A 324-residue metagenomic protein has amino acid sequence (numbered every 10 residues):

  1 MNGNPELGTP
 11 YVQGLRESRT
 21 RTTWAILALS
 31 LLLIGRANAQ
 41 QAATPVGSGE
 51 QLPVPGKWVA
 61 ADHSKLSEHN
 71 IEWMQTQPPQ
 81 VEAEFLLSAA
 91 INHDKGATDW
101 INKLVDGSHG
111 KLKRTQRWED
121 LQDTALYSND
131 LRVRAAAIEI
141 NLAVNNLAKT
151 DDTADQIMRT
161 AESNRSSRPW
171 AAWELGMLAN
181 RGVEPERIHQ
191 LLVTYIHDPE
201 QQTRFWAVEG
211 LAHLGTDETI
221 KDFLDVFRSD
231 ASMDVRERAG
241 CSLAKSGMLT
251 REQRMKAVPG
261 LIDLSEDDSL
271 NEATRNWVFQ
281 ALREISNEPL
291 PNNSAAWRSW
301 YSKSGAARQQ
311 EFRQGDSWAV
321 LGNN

Functional and structural regions predicted by a protein language model:
N4-A25: Bacterial N-terminal signal peptides that target proteins for export
W24-L32: Bacterial N-terminal signal peptides
L32-N38: C-terminal segment of classical bacterial N-terminal signal peptides
A39-D120, R132: N-terminal leader/linker segments that initiate helical-solenoid repeat arrays
S67-Q75, I91-K113, R132-L147, S166-V183 (+6 more regions): Structural detector for internal amphipathic alpha-helices that build alpha-solenoid repeat scaffolds
T76-L87, K111-L126, L147-A161, G182-H197 (+3 more regions): Amphipathic alpha-helical scaffolding segments comprising HEAT/armadillo-like alpha-solenoid repeats
N129-D130, S163-S166, P199-E200, A231-S232 (+1 more regions): Short inter-helical turns and helix N-cap capping residues of alpha-solenoid HEAT/ARM repeat scaffolds
P291-N324: Terminal, low-structured helical/coil segments at or just beyond the last alpha-helical repeat
